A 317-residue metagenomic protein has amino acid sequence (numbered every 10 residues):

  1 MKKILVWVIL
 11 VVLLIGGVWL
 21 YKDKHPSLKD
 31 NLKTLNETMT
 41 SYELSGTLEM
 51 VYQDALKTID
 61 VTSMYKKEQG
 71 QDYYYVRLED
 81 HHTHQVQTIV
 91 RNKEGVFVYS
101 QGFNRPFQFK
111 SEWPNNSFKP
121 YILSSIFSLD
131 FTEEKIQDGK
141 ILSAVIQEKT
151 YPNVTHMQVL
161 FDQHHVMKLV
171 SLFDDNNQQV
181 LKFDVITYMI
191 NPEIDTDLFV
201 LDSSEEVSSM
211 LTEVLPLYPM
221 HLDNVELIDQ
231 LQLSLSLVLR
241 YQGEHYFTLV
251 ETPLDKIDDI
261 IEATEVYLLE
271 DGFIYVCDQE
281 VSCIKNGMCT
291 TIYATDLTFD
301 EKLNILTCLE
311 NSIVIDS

Functional and structural regions predicted by a protein language model:
K2-D72, D130, E134-K135, E265 (+1 more regions): N-terminal leader/targeting segments and the immediate start of mature chains
L20-L28, V90-T155, I194, E206: Flexible, processing/modification-adjacent segments and terminal tails in exported/periplasmic/extracellular proteins
Y42-L48, I59-Y65, G70-L78, Q87 (+3 more regions): One face of beta-strands
G46-M50, Y74-H81, L142-K149, V170-F173 (+2 more regions): Short beta-strand segments that buttress and anchor functional surface loops
L56-T58, H81-T83, I126-F127, Y151-V154 (+2 more regions): Short solvent-exposed loop/turn micro-motifs enriched in small/polar/acidic residues
Y65-F118, D174-D184, I274, C283: An acidic-aromatic
R77, Q137-E205: Gly/Pro-enriched, hydrophobic low-complexity segments that function as extracytoplasmic propeptides/linkers
D202-N286, A294: Short, solvent-exposed recognition patches
